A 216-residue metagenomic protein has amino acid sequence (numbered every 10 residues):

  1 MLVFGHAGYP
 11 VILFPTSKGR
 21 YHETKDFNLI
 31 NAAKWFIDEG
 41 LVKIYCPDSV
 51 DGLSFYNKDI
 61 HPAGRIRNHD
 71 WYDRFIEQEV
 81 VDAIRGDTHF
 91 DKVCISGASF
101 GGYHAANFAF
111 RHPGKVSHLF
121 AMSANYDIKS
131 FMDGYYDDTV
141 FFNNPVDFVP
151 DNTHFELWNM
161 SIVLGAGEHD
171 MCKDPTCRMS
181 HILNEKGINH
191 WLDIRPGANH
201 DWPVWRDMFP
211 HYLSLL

Functional and structural regions predicted by a protein language model:
M1-L216: Non-catalytic cap/lid and distal C-terminal segments of serine-dependent acyl enzymes
